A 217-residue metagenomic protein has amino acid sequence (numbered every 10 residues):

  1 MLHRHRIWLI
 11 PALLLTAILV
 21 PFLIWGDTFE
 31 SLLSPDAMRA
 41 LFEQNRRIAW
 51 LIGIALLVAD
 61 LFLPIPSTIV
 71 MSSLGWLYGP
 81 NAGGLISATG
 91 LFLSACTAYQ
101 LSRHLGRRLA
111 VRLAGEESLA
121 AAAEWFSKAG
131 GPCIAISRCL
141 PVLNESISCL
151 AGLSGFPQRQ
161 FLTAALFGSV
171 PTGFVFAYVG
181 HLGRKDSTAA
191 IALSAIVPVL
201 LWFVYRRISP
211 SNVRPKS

Functional and structural regions predicted by a protein language model:
M1-A55, A88-C149, L153-F156, Q160 (+2 more regions): Membrane-interfacial helix-loop-helix
G53-L85, P141-S148, S169-V175: Transmembrane helix boundary and interhelical junction motifs in multipass membrane proteins
F62, P66, N81, S154-G155 (+2 more regions): Short coil/turn residues that cap or connect secondary-structure elements
M71-L93, G152-P171, G180: Interfacial segments of multi-pass membrane proteins
F176-G183: Membrane-interface helix-cap regions at the ends of transmembrane helices in multi-pass membrane proteins
